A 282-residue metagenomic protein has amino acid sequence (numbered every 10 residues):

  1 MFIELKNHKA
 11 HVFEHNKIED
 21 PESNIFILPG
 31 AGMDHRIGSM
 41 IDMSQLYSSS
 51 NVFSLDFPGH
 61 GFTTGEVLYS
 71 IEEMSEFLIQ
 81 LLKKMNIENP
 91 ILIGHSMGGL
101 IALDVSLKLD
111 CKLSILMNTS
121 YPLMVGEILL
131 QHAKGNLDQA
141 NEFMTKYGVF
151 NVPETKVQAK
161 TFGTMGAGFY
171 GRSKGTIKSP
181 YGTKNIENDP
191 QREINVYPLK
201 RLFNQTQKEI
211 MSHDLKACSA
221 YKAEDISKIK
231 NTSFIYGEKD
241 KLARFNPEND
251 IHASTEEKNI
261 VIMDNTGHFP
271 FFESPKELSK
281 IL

Functional and structural regions predicted by a protein language model:
M1-K9: N-terminal cap/lid segment of alpha/beta-hydrolase-fold proteins
H8, N51-I93, M97, K280: Active-site loop/oxyanion-hole signature of alpha/beta-hydrolase fold enzymes
H8-T64: Conserved HGGG/HGGXW glycine-rich cap/lid loop of the alpha/beta-hydrolase fold
P29-A31, P90, G94-S96, G237: Conserved alpha/beta-hydrolase "nucleophile elbow" surrounding the catalytic nucleophile
M43-S44, N231-T266: Conserved loop-alpha-helix segment in the C-terminal half of the alpha/beta-hydrolase fold that carries the catalytic
E88-V125: Conserved hydrolase catalytic core segment
Q131-S227: Conserved alpha/beta-hydrolase catalytic His-Asp/Glu region
E256, F272-L282: Post-His helix in hydrolase/transferase enzymes
